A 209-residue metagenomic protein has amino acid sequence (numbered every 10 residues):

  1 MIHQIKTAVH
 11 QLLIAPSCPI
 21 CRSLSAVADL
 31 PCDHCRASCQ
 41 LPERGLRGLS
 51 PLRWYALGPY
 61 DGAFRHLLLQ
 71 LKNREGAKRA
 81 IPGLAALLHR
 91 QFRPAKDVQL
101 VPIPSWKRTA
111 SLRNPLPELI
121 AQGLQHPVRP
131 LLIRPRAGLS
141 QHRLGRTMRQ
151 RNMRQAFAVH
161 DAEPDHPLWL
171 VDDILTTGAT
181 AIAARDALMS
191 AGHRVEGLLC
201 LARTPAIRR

Functional and structural regions predicted by a protein language model:
I2, H166, I182-R209: PRPP-dependent phosphoribosyltransferase catalytic core
I5-A15, R22-V27: Short, flexible, mixed-charge glycine/proline-rich loop motifs that serve as phosphate/nucleic-acid-contacting
C18-C21, C32-C35: Short cysteine-rich clusters marking metal-coordination/redox-active sites
S23, P102-S105: Short, well-ordered beta-to-alpha junction loops that form the rim of enzyme active sites and present histidine/acidic
L30, L112-P115, A179-A183: Generic recognition of short, well-ordered alpha-helical segments
D33-Q99, W106-E118, Q122, H126 (+2 more regions): Active-site-facing substrate-recognition patch
L170-A184: A phosphate-binding catalytic loop at a beta-strand-loop-alpha-helix junction that coordinates phosphoryl groups
